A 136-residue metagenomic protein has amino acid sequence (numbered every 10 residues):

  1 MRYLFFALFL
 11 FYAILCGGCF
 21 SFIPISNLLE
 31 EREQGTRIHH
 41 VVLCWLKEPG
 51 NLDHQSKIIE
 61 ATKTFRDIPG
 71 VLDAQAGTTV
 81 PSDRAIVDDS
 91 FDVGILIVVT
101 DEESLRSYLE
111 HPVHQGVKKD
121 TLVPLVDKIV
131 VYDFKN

Functional and structural regions predicted by a protein language model:
M1-L4: Positively charged n-region of N-terminal signal peptides that target proteins for export
A7-G17: Bacterial N-terminal signal peptides
C19-D92, T100-S104, F134-N136: Short S/T/G/P-rich N-terminal loop/turn motif that feeds into the first structured element of a domain
H39-H40, H111-H114: Histidine-centered active-site/metal-ligand motif
K63-R66, V113-K119: A common structural junction motif
S104-L105, H114: A generic structural signal for short hydrophobic patches within well-formed alpha-helices
R106-L109, K119-L122: Short, exposed beta-strand-loop hairpins at the edges of beta-sheets in extracellular/periplasmic proteins
D120-N136: Charge-dense polyanion-binding interfaces
